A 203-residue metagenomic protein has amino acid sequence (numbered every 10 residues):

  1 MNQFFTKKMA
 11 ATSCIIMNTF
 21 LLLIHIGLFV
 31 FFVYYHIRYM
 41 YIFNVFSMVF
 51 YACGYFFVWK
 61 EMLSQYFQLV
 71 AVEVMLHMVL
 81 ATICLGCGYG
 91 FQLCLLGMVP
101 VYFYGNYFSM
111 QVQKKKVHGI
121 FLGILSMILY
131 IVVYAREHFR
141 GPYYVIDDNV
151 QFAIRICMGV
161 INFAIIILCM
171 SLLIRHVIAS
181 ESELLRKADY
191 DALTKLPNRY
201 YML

Functional and structural regions predicted by a protein language model:
M1-K7: Short, Lys/Arg-rich, polar N-terminal cytosolic tail immediately upstream of the first transmembrane signal-anchor
K7-S64, V70-A71: Hydrophobic alpha-helical transmembrane segments of multi-pass membrane proteins
I16, L125-S126, F163-I167: Hydrophobic alpha-helical membrane-embedded or membrane-associated segments
L21, H25, F50-Y51, F57 (+2 more regions): Hydrophobic transmembrane alpha-helices
V33, I37-M40, W59, L63 (+4 more regions): Transmembrane helix-loop junctions in multipass membrane proteins, especially transporters and channels
Y41-S47, F152-N162: Alpha-helical transmembrane segments of polytopic membrane proteins
C157-L185: Juxtamembrane or sensor-core-proximal signal-transducing alpha helices that couple sensory domains to cytosolic
R186-L203: Conserved nucleotide-binding and Mg2+-coordinating catalytic segments in signaling enzymes
